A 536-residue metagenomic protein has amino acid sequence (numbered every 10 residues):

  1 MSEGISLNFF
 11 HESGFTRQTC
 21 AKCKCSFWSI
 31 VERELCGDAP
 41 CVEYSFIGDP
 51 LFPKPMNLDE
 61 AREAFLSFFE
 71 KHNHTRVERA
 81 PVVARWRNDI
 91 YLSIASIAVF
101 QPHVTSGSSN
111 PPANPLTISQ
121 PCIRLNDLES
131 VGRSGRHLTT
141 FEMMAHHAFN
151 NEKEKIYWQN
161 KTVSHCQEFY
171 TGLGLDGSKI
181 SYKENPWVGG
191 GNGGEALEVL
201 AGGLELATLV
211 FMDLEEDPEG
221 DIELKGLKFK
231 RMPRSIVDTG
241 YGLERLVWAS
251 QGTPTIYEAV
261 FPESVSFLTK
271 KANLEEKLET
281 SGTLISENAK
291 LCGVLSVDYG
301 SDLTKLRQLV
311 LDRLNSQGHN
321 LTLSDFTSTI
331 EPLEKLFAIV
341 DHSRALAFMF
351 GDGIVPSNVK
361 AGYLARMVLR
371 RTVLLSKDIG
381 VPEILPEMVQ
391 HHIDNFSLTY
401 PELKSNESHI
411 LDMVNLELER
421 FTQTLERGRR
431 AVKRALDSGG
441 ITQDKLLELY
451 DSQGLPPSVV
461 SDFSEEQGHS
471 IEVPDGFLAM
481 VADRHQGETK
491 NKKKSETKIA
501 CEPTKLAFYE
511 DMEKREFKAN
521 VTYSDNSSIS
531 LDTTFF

Functional and structural regions predicted by a protein language model:
S2-G4, E12, T16-R17, K24 (+1 more regions): A glycine- and charged-residue-rich anion-binding loop/surface
I30-Y44: Cysteine-rich micro-motifs
